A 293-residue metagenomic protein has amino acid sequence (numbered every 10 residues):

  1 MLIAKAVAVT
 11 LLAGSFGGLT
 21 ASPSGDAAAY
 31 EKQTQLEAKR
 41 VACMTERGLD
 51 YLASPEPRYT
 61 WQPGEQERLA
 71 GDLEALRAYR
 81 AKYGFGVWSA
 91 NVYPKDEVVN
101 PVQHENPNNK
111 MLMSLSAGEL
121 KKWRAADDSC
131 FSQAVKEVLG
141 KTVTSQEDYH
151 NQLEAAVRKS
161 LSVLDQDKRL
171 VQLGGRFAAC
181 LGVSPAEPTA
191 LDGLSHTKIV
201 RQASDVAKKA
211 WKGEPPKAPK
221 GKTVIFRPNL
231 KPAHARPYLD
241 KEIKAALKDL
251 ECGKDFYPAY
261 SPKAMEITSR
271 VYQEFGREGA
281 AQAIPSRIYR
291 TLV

Functional and structural regions predicted by a protein language model:
M1-A21: Secretory targeting and sorting signals
G17-V293: Cell-envelope/extracellular polymer assembly enzymes that use nucleotide-activated donors
